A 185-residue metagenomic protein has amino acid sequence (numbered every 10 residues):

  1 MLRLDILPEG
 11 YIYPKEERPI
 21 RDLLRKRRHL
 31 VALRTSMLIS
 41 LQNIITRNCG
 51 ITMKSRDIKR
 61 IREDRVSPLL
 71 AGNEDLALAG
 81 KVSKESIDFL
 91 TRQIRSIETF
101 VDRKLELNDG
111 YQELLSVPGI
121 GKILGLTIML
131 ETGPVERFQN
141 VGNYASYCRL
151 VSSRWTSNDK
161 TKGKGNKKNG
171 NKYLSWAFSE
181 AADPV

Functional and structural regions predicted by a protein language model:
M1-E9, Y13-K15, D64-L69, K160-N169 (+1 more regions): Short alpha-helix plus adjacent loop in nuclease-associated cores
L2-I6, R34, I45-N48, C148-S152 (+1 more regions): Conserved NTP-handling cores and scaffolds of large molecular machines
D5-P8, M37-L38, I94-I97, G133-R137 (+1 more regions): Short helix-capping/linker segments at secondary-structure and domain boundaries
I12, L105-E106, E136-N140: Short, surface-exposed helix-loop/turn micro-motifs enriched in polar/charged residues
K15, P19, L23-Y111: Glycine-rich, often acidic, oxyanion-interacting loops/wings at catalytic, nucleic-acid, or phospho-protein interfaces
S36, E85, F89-R92, D109 (+5 more regions): Generic recognition of stable, solvent-exposed alpha-helical segments in well-folded globular domains
L115-S116, K122, L126-V185: Phosphate-backbone recognition surface of nucleic-acid-processing proteins
